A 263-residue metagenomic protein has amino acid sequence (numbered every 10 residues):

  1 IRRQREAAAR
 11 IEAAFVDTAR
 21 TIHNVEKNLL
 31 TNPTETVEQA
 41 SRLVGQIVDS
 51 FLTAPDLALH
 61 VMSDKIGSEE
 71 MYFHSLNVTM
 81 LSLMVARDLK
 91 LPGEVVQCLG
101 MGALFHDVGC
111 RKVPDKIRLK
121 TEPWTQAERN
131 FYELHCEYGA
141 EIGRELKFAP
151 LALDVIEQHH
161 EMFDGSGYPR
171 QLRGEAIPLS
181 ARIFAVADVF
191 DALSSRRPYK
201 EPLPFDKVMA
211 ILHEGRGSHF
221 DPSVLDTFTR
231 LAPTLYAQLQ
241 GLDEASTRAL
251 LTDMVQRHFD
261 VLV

Functional and structural regions predicted by a protein language model:
I1-A13: Extended, charge-enriched "interface" segments that sit outside catalytic cores
R10-V263: Histidine- and acidic-residue-rich, metal-dependent catalytic cores
